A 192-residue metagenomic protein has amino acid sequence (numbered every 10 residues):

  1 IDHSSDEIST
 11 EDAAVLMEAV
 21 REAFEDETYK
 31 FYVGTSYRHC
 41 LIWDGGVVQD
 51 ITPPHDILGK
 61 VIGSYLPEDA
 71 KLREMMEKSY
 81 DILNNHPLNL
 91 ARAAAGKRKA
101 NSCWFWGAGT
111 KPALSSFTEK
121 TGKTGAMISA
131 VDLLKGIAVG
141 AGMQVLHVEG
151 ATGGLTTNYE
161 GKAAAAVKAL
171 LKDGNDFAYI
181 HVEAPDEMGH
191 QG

Functional and structural regions predicted by a protein language model:
I1-G192: Feature captures the catalytic ectodomains and active-site-proximal regions of enzymes that hydrolyze or transfer
